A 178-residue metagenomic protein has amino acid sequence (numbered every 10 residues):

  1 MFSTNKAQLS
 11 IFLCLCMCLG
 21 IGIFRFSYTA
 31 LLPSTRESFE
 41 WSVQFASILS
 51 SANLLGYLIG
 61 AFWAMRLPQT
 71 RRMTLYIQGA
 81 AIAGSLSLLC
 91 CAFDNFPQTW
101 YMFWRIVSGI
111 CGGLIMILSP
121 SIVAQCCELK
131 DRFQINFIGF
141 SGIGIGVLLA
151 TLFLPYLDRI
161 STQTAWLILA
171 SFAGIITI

Functional and structural regions predicted by a protein language model:
N5-P33: Pair of pore-lining "gating" transmembrane helices in MFS-fold secondary transporters
G22, F26, G109-I117, L148: Small-residue-rich segments within alpha-helical transmembrane domains of MFS-like 12-TM solute carriers
N53-L55, G144-I145: Short hydrophobic/small-residue motifs within alpha-helical transmembrane segments of multi-pass transporter-like
G60-R72, D158: Helix-to-loop junctions at the C-terminal end of transmembrane segments in multipass secondary transporters
L75-L89: Structural signature of the two symmetry-related core transmembrane helices
P97-R105: Short hydrophobic/alpha-helical segments at membrane-entry points of transmembrane helices in Major Facilitator
W100, I135-I178: Helix-loop-helix hairpin linking two adjacent transmembrane segments in secondary transporters
W104-S141: Cytoplasmic helix-loop-helix junction between adjacent transmembrane helices in 12-TM secondary transporters
